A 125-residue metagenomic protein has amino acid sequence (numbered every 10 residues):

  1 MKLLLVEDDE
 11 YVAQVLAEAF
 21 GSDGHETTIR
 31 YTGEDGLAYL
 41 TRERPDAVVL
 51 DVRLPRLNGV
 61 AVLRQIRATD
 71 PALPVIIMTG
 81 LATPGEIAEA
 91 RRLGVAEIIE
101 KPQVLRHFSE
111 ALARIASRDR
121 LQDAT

Functional and structural regions predicted by a protein language model:
D9-T28: Two-component/phosphorelay signaling modules centered on CheY-like receiver
T32, N58-A61: Acidic catalytic/metal-coordinating carboxylates
A38, V60-P71: Short amphipathic alpha-helix used as the core "switch/output" element in two-component signaling
E43-V49, L54: Active-site beta3 strand of CheY-like receiver
P55, T83: The feature encodes the CheY-like receiver
G85, Q103-A113: C-terminal output helix
A96: Short, glycine/charged-rich "phosphate-handling" switch motifs in NTP-dependent and phosphotransfer domains
